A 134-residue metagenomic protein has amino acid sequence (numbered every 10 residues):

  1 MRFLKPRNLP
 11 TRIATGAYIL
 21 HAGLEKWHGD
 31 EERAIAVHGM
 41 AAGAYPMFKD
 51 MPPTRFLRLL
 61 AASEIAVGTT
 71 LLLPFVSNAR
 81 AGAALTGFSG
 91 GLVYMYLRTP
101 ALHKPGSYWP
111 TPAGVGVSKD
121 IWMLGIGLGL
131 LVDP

Functional and structural regions predicted by a protein language model:
M1-A66, L73-P134: Membrane-interface extramembranous regions
